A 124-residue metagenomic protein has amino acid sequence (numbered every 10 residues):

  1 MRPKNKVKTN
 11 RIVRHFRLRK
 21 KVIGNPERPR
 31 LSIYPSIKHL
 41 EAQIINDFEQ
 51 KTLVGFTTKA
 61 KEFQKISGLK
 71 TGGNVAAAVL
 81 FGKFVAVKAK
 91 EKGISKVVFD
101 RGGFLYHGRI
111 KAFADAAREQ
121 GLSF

Functional and structural regions predicted by a protein language model:
R2-F124: Ribosome large-subunit tunnel/peptidyl-transferase-proximal elements
